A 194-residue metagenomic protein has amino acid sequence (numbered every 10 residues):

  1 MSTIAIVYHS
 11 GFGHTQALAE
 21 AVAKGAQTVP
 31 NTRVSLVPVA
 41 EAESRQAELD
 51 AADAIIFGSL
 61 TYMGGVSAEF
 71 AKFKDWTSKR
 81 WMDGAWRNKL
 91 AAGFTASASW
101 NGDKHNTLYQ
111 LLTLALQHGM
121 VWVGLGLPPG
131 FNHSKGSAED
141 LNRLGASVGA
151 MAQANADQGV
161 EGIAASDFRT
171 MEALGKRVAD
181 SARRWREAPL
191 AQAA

Functional and structural regions predicted by a protein language model:
M1-W86, K135, V148, D157-A194: N-terminal beta1-alpha1-beta2 submodule of the flavodoxin-like/Rossmannoid cofactor-binding fold
A91-N142: Short, glycine-/small-residue-rich phosphate/pyrophosphate-handling segment
F94-A96, A154-V160: Short, local alpha-helical segments
S137-A154: Short glycine/proline-rich, acidic loop/turn segments that cap or connect secondary-structure elements
